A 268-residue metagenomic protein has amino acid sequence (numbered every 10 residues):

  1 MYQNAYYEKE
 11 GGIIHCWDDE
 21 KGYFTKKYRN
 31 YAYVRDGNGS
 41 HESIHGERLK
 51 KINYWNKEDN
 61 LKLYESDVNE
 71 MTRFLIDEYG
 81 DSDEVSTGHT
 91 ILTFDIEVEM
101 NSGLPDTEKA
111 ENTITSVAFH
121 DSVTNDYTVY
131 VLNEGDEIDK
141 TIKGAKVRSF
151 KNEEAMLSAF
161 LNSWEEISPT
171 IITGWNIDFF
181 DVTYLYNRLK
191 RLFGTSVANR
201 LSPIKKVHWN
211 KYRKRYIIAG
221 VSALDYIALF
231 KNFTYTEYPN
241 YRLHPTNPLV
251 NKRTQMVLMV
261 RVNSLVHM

Functional and structural regions predicted by a protein language model:
M1-M268: The two-metal-ion catalytic cores of nucleic-acid processing enzymes
